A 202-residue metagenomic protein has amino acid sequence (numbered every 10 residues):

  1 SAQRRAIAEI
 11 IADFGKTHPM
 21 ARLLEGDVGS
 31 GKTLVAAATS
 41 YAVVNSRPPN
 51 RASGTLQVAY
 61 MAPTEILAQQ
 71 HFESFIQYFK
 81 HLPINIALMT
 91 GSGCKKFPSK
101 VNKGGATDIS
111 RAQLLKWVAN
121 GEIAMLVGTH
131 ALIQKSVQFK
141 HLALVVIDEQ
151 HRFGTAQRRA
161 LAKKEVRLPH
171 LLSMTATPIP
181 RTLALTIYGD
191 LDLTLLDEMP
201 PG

Functional and structural regions predicted by a protein language model:
S1-E25: Conserved pre-motif I regulatory segment
A21, V35-F72, K80-I84: Conserved SF1/SF2 helicase motif Ia
G26, T129-H130, D148-E149: Walker B catalytic acidic pair
D27, P63, A176: P-loop (Walker A) phosphate-binding loop of NTP-binding proteins
G31: Conserved glycine(s) of the Walker
I66-I109: Conserved helix-turn-beta segment of the N-terminal RecA-like "Helicase ATP-binding" lobe in SF1/SF2 helicases
Q69-Q70, F139-L144, E149-G202: Post-DEXD/H (motif II) to motif III coupling segment of the RecA-like Helicase ATP-binding lobe
S92-L126, Q134-K140: Conserved motor-coupling elements within RecA-like helicase/translocase cores
